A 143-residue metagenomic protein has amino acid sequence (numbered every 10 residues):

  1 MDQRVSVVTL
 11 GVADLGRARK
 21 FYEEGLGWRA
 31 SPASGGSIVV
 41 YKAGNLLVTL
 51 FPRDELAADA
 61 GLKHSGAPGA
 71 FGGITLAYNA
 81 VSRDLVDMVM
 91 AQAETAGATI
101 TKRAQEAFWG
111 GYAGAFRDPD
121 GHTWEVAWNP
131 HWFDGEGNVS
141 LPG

Functional and structural regions predicted by a protein language model:
M1-R19, G73-Y78, N129-G143: N-terminal beta-strand motif that seeds the catalytic metal site of vicinal oxygen chelate
R4-A13, V39-K42, K63-Q92, Y112-R117: Vicinal oxygen chelate
T9-A57: Core segments of cupin and vicinal oxygen chelate
E24, A67, T95-A96: Charge-dense, helix-prone N-terminal extensions
L46-V48, I74, P119, W124: Change "...and in nucleic-acid phosphodiester-cleaving endonucleases..." to "...and in nucleic-acid processing enzymes
L56-K63, F133-E136: A short, acidic/glycine-rich surface segment
M90-G143: Vicinal oxygen chelate
